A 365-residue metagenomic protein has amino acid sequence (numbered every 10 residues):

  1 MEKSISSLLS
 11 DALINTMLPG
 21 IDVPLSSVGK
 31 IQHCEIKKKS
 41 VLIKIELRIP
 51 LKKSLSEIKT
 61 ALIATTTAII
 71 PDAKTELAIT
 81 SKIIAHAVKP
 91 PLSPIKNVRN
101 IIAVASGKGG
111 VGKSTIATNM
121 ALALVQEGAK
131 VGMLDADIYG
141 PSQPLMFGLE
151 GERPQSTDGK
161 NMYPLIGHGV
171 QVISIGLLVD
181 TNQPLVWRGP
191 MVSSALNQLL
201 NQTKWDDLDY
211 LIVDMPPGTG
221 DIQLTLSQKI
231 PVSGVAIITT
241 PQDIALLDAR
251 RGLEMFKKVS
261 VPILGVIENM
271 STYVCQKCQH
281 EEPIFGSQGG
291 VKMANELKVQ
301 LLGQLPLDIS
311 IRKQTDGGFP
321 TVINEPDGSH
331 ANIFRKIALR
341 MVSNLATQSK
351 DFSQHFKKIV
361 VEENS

Functional and structural regions predicted by a protein language model:
M1-Q32: N-proximal, solvent-exposed amphipathic alpha-helical segments enriched in charged/polar residues
S27-K30, E35-A105, A338, V342-L345 (+1 more regions): Extreme N-terminal, non-catalytic leader segments that precede Walker-type/kinase nucleotide-binding cores
K59-T60, D209-Y210, P216-G317: Conserved catalytic-core segment of NTP-binding enzymes
I101-D135, L253: Walker A/P-loop phosphate-binding motif and the immediately C-terminal alpha-helix
L124, A129-W187, S193, L200: Phosphate-binding loop that captures ATP/GTP phosphates
V179-L226: Phosphate-binding/switch loop-helix module in NTP-utilizing enzymes
G317-H330: C-terminal boundary of histidine-terminating zinc-finger modules
K336, R340, K350-S365: A short, charged, Gly/Pro-tolerant segment at domain boundaries
